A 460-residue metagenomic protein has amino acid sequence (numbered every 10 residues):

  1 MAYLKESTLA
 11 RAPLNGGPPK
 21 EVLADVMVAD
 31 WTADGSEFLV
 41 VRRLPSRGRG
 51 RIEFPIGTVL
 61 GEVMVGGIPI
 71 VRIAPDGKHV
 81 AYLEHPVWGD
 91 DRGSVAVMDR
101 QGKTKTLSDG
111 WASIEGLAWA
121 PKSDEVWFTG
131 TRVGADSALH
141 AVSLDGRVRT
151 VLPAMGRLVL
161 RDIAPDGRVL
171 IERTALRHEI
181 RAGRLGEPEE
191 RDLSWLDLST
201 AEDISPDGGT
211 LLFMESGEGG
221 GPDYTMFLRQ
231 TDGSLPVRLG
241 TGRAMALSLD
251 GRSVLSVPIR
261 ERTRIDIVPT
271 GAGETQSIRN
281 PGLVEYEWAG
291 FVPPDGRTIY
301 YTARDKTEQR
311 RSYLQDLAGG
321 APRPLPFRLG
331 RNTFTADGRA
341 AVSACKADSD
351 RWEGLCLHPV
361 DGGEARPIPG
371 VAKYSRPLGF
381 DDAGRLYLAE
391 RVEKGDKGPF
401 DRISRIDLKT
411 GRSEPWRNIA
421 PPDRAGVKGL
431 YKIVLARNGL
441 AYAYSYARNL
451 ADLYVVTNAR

Functional and structural regions predicted by a protein language model:
M1-L4, K20-V41, L60-P86, D90 (+10 more regions): Conserved beta-propeller blade repeats
T8-A10, R51, S94-A96, A138-H140 (+7 more regions): A short loop-to-beta-strand structural motif that recurs across blades of beta-propeller domains
P13-G17, F54-T58, D99-K103, S143-R147 (+7 more regions): Short loop/turn segments that connect beta-strands within beta-propeller blades
L44-R47, P86-D90, R132-A135, A175-R177 (+6 more regions): Short glycine/acidic-enriched loop and turn motifs that connect beta-strands
S46, R376-P377, L388, D401 (+1 more regions): Predominantly five- to eight-bladed beta-propeller fold
V169-I171, H178-R191, I204, L211 (+1 more regions): An edge-strand/N-cap motif at the start of beta-rich repeat modules
P399, V427-R460: Eukaryotic scaffold repeat domains enriched in small/polar residues
P399-D423, G429-Y431, G439: C-terminal structured "cap/appendage" subdomains that terminate the fold
